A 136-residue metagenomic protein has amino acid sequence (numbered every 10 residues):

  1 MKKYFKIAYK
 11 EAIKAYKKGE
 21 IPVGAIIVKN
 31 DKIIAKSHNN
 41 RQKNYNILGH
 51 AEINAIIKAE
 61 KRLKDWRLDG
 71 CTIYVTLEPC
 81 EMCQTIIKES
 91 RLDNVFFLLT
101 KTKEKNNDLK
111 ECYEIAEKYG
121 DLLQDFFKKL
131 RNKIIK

Functional and structural regions predicted by a protein language model:
M1-K18, P79-K136: Zinc-dependent deaminase
A8, A12-A15, A25, A51 (+2 more regions): Small-residue (primarily alanine) positions within well-ordered alpha-helices, especially packing/interaction faces
G19-V23, D69: Short, basic and Ser/Thr-rich N-terminal targeting/leader segments
V23-D31: Short beta-strand scaffold segments in enzyme catalytic cores
A25, K64-D65: Short secondary-structure boundary/capping segments
N40-I53: A short, polar/charged loop-to-alpha-helix boundary motif
D65-L77: Immediate flanking context of iron-sulfur cluster ligation sites
